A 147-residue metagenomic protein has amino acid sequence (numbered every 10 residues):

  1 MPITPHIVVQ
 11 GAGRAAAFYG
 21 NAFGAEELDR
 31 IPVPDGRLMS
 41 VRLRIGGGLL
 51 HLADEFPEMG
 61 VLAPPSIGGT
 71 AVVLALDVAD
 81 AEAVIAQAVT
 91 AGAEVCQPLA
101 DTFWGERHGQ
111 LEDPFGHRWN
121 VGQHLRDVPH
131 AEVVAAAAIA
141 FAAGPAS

Functional and structural regions predicted by a protein language model:
M1-H6, A17-E112, Q123-S147: Vicinal oxygen chelate
V9-G13: Short acidic-aromatic low-complexity motifs
F115: C-terminal catalytic core of tyrosine-transesterase DNA break-rejoin enzymes
